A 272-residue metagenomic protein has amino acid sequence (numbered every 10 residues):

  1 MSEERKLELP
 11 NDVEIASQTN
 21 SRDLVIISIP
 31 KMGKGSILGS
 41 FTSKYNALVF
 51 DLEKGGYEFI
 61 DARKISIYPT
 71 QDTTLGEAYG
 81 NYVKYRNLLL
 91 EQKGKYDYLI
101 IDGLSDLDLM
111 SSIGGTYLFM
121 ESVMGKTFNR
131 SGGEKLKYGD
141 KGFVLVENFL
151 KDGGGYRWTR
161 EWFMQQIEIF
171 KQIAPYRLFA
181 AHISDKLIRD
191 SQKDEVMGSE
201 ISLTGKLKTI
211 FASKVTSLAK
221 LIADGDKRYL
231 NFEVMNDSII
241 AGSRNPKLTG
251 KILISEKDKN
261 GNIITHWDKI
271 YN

Functional and structural regions predicted by a protein language model:
E4-I101, S105-M110: Conserved P-loop
S36-F41, I169, I210-F211: Hydrophobic/aromatic ligand-binding patch that stacks against planar heteroaromatic rings of cofactors or nucleotides
A47, R177, L218-K220: Short, well-ordered beta-strand core segments
F50-L52, A180, L221: Generic beta-sheet signal
G94, Q172, S213: Structured loop/turn residues at beta-strand edges in well-structured enzyme cores
G103-I210: P-loop NTPase motor core
D185-N272: Conserved GTP-binding G-domain of TRAFAC-class P-loop NTPases and closely related GTPase folds
